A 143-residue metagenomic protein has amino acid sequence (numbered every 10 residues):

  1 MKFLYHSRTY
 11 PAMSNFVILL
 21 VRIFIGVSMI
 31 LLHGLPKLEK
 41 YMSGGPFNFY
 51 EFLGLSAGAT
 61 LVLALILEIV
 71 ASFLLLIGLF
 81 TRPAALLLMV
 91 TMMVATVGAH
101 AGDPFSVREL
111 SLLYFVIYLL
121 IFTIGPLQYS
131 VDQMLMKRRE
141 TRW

Functional and structural regions predicted by a protein language model:
M1-L38, G58-I66, V70, L76-W143: Extended, low-polarity transmembrane helix blocks
Y41: Pre-active-site segment of Zn-dependent metallo-hydrolases
G44-A57: Perimembrane loop-to-helix junctions flanking transmembrane segments
